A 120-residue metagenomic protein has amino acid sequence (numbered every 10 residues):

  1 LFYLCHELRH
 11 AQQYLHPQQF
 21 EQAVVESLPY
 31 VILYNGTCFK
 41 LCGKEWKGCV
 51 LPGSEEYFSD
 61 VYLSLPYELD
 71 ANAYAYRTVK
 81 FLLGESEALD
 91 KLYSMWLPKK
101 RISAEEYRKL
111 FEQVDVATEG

Functional and structural regions predicted by a protein language model:
L1-L4: Short pre-active-site segment immediately N-terminal to the catalytic Zn-binding motif
E7-E26: Catalytic Zn2+-binding segment of zinc metalloproteases
V25-E119: Metalloprotease/metallohydrolase-associated module, dominated by Zn2+-dependent proteases
